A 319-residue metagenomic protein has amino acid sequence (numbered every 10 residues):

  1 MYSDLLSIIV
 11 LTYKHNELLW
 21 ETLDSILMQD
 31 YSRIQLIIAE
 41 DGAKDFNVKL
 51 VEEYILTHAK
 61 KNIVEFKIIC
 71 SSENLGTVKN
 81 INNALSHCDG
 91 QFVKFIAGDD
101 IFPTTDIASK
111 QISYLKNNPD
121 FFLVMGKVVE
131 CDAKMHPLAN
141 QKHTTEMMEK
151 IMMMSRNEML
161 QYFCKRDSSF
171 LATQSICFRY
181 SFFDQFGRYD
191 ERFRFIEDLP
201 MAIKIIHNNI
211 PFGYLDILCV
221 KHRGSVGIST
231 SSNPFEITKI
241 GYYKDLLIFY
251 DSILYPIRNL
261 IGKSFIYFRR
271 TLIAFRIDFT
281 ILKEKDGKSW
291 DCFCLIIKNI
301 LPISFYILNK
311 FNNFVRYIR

Functional and structural regions predicted by a protein language model:
M1-M28: N-proximal low-complexity "stem/linker" segments adjacent to membrane-targeting elements
S3-S7, L27-I38, I63-K67: Short loop->beta transition adjacent to catalytic acidic/histidine clusters or analogous donor-positioning motifs
I8, G126, M147-Y242: Conserved nucleotide-sugar donor-binding catalytic segment
E40-V51, E73, A97: A conserved acidic beta->alpha catalytic loop
C70-C88: Glycine-rich, basic loop-to-helix element that forms the pyrophosphate-binding segment of sugar-nucleotide handling
V93: Short aromatic/hydrophobic "clamp" motif used to bind/position activated sugar donors
D106-N140: Conserved donor NDP-sugar-binding/catalytic core segment of glycosyltransferases
H207, I217-V226, T230-I261, L282-N299: Catalytic core of nucleotide-sugar-dependent glycosyltransferases
